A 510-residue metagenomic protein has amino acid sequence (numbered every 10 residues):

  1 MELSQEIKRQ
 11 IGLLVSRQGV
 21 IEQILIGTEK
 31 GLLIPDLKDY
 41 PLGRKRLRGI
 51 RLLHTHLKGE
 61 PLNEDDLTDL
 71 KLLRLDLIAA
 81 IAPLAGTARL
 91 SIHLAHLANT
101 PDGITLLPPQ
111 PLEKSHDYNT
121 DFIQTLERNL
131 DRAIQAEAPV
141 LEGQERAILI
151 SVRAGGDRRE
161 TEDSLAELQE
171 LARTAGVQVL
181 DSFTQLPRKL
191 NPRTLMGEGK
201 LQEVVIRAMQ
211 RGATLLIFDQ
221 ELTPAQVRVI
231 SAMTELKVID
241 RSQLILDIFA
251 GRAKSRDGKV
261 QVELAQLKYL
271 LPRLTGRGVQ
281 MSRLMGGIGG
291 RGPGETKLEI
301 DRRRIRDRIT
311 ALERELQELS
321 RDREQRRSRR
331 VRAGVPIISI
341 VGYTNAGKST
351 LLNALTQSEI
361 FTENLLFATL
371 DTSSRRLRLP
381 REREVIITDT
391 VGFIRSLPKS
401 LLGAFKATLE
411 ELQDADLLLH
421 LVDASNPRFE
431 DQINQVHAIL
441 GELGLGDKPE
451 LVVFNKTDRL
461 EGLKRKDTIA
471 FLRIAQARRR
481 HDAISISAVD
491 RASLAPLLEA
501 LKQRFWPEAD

Functional and structural regions predicted by a protein language model:
M1-N99, I288-K399: Conserved G1/Walker A P-loop phosphate-binding module
M1-R241: N-terminal accessory targeting/assembly segments
H56-L57, P83-L84, V152-G155, F183-K189 (+7 more regions): G-domain G4 guanine-recognition motif of GTPases
D66-D69, G86, E160-G176, V205-M209 (+3 more regions): Conserved C-terminal guanine-recognition region of P-loop GTPase G domains, centered on the G4
M233-P293, G446-L451, D458-D510: Canonical P-loop GTPase G-domain recognition
Q261-L264, K268-L271, T275-G278, E299 (+4 more regions): Alpha-helical coiled-coil heptad-repeat register
L366, L401-A404, Q432: Helical "lid/switch" subdomain of P-loop NTPase nucleotide-binding domains
